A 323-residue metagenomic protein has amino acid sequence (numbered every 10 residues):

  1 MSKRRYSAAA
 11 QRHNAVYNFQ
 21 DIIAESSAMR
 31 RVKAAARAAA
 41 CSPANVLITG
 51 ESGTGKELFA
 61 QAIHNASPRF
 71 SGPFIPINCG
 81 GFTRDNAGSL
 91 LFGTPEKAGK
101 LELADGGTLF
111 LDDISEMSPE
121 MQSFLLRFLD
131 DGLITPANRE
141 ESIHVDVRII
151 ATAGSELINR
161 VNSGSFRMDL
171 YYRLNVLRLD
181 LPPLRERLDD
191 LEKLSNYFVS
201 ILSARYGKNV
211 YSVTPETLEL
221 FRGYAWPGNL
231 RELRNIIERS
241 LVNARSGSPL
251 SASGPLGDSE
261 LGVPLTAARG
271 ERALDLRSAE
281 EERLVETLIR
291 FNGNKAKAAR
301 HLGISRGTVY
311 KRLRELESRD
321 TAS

Functional and structural regions predicted by a protein language model:
M1-A10, N14-D21, E25-R30, A34 (+5 more regions): Nucleotide-binding/hydrolysis machinery
D21, A35-L90, E102-S118, D146 (+2 more regions): Conserved post-Walker A coupling segment in P-loop NTPases
V46, G55-K56, Q61, R269-S323: Bacterial C-terminal helix-turn-helix
N65, G93, R127-F128: Post-Walker A connector loop of ABC transporter nucleotide-binding domains
D105-T108, F124, V145-I150, R167: Loop/turn-to-beta-strand initiation segments
S123-I143, I150-T152: Substrate-gripping "pore-loop 1 plus following alpha2 helix"
